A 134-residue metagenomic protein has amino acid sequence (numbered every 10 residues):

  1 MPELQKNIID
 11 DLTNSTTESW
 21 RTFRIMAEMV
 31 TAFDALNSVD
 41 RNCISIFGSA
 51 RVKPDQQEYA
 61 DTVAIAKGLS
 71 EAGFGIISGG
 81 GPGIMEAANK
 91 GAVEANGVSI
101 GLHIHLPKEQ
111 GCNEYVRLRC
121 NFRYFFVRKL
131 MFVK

Functional and structural regions predicted by a protein language model:
P2, I9-L102, G111: Glycine-rich beta-alpha loop segments
V52-A60, H103-K134: Glycine-rich oxoanion-binding loops at beta->alpha junctions
